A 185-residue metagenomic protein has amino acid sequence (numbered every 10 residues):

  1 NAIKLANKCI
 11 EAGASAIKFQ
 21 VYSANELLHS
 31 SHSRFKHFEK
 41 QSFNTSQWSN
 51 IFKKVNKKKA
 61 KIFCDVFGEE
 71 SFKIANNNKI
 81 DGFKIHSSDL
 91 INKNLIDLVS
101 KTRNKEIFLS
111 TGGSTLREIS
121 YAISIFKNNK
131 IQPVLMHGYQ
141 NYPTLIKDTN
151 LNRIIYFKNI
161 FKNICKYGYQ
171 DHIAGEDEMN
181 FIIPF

Functional and structural regions predicted by a protein language model:
N1-F185: Catalytic cores and adjacent flexible loops of soluble metabolic enzymes that perform enolate/carbanion chemistry on
